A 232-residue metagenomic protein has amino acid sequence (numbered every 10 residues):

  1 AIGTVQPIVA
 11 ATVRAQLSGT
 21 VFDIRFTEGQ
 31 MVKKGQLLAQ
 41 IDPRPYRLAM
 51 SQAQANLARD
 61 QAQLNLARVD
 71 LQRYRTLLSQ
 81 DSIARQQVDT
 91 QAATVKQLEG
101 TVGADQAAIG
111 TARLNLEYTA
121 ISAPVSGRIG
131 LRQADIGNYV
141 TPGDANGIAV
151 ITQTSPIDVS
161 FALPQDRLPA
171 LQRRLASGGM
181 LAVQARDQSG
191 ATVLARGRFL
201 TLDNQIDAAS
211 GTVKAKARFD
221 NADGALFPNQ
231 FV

Functional and structural regions predicted by a protein language model:
G3: Active-site-adjacent helical/loop segments in soluble small-molecule enzymes
Q6, F22, G130, T152 (+3 more regions): Conserved positions in beta-strands of structured domains
Q6-G143, S160, D166-A170, F231: Amphipathic alpha-helical coiled-coil/rod segments that serve as protein-protein coupling scaffolds
P7, Q165, F219-D223: Beta-strand elements of well-folded, non-transmembrane domains
I121, R132, I148-T154: Serine-dependent protease modules
S126, A145-G147, P156-I157, F161-N204 (+2 more regions): Beta-strand/loop subdomains of soluble extracytoplasmic proteins
V213-F219: A generic structural motif
D220-V232: Edge-of-domain interaction segments
